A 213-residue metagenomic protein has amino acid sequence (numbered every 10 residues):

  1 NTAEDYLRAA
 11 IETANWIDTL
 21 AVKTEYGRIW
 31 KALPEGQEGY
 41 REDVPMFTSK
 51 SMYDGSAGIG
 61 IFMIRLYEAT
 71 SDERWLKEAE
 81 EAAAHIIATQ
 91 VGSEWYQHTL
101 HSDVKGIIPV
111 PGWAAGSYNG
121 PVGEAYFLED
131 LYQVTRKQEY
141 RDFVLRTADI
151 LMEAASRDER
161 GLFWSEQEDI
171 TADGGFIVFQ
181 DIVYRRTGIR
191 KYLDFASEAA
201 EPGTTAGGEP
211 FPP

Functional and structural regions predicted by a protein language model:
N1-P213: Glycan-recognition and catalytic cores of secretory/periplasmic carbohydrate-active enzymes
